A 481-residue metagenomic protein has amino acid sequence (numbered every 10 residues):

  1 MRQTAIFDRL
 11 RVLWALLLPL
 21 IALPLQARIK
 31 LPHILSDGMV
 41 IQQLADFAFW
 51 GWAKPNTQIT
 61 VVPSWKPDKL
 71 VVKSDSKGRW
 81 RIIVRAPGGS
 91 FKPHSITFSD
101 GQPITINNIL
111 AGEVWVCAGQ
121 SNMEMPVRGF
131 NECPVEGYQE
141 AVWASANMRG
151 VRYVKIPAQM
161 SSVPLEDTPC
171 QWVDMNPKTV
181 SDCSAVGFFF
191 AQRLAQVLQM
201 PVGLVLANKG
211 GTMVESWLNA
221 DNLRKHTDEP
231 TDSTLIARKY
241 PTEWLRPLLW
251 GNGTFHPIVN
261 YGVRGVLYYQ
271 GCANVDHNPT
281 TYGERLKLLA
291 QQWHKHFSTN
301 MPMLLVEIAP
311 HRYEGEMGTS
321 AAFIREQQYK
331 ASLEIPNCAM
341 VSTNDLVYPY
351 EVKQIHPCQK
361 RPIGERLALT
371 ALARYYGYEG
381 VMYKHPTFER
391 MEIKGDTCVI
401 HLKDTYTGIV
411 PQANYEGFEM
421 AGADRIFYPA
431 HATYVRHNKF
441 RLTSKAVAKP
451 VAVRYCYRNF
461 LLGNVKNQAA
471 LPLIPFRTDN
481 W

Functional and structural regions predicted by a protein language model:
M1-K30: Bacterial Sec-dependent N-terminal signal peptides
R28-W481: Cell-envelope and extracellular/periplasmic
